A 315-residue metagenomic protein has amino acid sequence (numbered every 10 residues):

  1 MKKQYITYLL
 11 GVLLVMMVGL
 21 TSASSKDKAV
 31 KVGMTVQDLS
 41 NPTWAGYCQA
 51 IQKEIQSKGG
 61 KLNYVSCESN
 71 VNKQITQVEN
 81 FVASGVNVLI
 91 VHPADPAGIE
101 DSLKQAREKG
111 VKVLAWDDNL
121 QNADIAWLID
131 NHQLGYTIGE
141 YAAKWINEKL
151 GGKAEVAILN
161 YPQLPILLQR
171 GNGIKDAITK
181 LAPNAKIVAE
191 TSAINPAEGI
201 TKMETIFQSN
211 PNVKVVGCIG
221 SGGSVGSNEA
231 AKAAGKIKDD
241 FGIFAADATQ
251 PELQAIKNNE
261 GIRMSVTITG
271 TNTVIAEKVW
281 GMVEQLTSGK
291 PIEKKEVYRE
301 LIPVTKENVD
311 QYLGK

Functional and structural regions predicted by a protein language model:
K2-Y8, A23-K315: A residue-level marker of the well-folded mature domains of exported/periplasmic proteins
L9-G19: Bacterial N-terminal signal peptides
